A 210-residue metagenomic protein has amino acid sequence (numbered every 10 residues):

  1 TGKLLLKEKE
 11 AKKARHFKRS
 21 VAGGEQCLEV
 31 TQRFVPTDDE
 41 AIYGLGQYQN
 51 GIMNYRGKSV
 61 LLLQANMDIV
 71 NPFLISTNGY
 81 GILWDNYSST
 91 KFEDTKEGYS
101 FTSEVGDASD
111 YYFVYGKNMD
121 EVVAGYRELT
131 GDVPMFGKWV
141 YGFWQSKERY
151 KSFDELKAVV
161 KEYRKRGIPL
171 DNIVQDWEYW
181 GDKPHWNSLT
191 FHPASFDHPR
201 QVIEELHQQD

Functional and structural regions predicted by a protein language model:
T1-G137, K147-E148, F153-D154, V160-K165: Catalytic and substrate-binding clefts that recognize carbohydrates or anionic sugar/phosphate headgroups
P134-D210: Aromatic-lined carbohydrate-binding/catalytic grooves of carbohydrate-active enzymes
